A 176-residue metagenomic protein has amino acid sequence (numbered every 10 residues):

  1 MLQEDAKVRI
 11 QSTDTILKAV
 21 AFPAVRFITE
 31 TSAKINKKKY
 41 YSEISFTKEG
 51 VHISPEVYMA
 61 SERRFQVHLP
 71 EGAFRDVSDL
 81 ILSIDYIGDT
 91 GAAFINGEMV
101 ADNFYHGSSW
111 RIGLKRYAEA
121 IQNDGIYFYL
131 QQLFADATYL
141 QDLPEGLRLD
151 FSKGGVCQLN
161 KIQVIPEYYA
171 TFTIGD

Functional and structural regions predicted by a protein language model:
M1-D176: Non-catalytic C-terminal accessory domains or segments of carbohydrate-active enzymes
